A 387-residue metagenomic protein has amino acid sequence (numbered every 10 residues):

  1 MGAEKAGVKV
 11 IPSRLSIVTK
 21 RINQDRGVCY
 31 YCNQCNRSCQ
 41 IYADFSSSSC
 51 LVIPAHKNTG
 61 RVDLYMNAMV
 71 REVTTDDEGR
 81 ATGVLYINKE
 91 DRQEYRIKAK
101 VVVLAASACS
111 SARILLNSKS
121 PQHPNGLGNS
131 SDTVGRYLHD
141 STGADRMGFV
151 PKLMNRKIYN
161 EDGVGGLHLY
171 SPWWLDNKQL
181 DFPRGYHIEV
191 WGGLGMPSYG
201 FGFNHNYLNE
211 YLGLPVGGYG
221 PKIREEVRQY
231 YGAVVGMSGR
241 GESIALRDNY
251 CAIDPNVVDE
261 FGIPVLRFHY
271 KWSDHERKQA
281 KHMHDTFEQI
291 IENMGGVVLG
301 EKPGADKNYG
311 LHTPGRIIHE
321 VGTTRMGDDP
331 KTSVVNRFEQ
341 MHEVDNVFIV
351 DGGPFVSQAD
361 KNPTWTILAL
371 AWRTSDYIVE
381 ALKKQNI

Functional and structural regions predicted by a protein language model:
M1-G27, H205-P221, V227-Y230, K281-M283 (+2 more regions): Patatin-like phospholipase A catalytic core
M1-M69, T313-R316: Conserved redox-cofactor binding core of oxidoreductases
A6, S131-L266, K271-R277, I317-V321 (+2 more regions): FAD cofactor-binding and catalytic pocket of flavoenzymes
S13, C32-C35, R71-T74, R228-S243 (+4 more regions): A glycine-rich dinucleotide-binding beta-alpha-beta segment and adjacent secondary-structure elements that constitute
R26, D76-T82, I317-E320: A short, glycine/Asx- and small/polar-enriched loop/turn that sits immediately N-terminal to a beta-strand
V52-N58, K89-R96, M326, T332-H342: A short acidic-Thr-Gly-centered motif at the start of a beta-strand
I53, L115-L116, H284, E288-I291 (+2 more regions): Non-transmembrane alpha-helical segments in soluble domains of secreted/periplasmic/extracellular proteins
N58-T59, A68, E72-E78, V84-D162 (+4 more regions): Glycine-rich loop(s) and the adjacent beta-strand/alpha-helix scaffold that form part
